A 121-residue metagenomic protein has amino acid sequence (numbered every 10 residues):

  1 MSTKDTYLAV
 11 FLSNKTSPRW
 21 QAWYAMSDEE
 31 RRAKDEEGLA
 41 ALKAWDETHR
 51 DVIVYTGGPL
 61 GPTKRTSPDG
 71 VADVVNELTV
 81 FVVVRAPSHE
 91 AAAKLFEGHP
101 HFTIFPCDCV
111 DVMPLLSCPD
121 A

Functional and structural regions predicted by a protein language model:
M1-A121: Conserved, structured core segments of small domains
